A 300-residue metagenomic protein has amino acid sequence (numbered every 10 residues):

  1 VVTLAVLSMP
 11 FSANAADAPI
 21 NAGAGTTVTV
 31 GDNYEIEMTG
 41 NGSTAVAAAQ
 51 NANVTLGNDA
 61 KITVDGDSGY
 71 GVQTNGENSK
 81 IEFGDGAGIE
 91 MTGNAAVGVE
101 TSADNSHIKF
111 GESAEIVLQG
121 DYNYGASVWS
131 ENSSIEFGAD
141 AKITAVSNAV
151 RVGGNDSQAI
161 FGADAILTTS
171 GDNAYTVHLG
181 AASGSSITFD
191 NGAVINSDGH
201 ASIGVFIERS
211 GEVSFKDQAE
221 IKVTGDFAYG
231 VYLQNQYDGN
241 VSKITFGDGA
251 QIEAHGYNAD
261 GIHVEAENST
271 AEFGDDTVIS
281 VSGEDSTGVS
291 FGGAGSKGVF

Functional and structural regions predicted by a protein language model:
V1-A15: Gram-negative bacterial Sec-dependent N-terminal signal peptides
A5-S8, G57, Q119, T168 (+2 more regions): Compositionally biased amphipathic helical and low-complexity segments enriched in hydrophobic
N14, T27-G42, V54-S68, K80-A95 (+8 more regions): Beta-strand-rich solenoid/repeat architectures in extracellular/passenger domains of polysaccharide-targeting enzymes
A16-A24, T44-Q50, Y70-E77, V97-D104 (+8 more regions): Glycine-rich beta-solenoid repeat tracts in large extracellular/virion proteins
